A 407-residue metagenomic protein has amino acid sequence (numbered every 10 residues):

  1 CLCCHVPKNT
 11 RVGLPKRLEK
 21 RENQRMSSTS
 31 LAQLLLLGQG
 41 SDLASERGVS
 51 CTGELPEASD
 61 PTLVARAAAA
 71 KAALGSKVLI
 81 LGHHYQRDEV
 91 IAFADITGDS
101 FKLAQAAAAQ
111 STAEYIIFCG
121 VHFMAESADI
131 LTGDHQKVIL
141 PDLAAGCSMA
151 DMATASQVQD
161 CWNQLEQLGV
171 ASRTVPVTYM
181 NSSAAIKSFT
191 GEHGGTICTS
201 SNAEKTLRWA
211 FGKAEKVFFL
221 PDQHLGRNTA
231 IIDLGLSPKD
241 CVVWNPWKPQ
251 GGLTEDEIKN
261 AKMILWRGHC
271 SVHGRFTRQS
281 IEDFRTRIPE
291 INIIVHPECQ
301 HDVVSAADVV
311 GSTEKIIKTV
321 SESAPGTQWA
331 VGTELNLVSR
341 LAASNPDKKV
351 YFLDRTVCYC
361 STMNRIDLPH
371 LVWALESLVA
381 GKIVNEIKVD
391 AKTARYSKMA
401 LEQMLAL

Functional and structural regions predicted by a protein language model:
C1-C4: Cysteine-centered motifs
R17, R25: Cationic, low-complexity basic patches in intrinsically disordered or flexible, solvent-exposed regions
S27-G332, L337-L407: Active-site loop-to-helix "anion-binding N-cap" substructures in soluble metabolic enzymes
